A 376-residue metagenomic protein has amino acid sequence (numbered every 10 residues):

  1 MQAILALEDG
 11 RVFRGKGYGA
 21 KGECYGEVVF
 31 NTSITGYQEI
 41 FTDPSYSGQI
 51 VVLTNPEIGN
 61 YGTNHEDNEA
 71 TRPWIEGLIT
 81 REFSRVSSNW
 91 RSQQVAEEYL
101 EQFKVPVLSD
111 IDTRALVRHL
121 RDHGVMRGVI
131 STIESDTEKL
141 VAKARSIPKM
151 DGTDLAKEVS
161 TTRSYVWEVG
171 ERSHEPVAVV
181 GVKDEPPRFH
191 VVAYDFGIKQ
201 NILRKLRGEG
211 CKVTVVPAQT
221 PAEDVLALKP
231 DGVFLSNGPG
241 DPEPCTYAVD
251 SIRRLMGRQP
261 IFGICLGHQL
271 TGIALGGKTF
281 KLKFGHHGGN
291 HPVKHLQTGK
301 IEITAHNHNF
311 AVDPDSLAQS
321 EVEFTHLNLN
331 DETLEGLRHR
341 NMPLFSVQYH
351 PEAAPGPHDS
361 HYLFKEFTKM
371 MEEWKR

Functional and structural regions predicted by a protein language model:
M1-L228, P242, A354-G356, E366-R376: RNA-binding accessory domains that recognize and position tRNA/RNA substrates
G17-Y18, N55, F284, H306 (+2 more regions): Short clusters of small/polar residues that mark proteolytic maturation junctions
I34, N307-V312, Y349-G356: Glycine-rich phosphate/pyrophosphate-binding beta-alpha loops
P106, H190, P260-F262, K278 (+1 more regions): Proline-centered loop/turn at the N-terminus of a beta-strand
H190-Y194, T304-A305, F345-Y349: Active-site-proximal beta-strand elements of phosphoester/diester hydrolases
D231-G232, S236-I303, A311-P314, G356-E366 (+1 more regions): Cysteine-nucleophile active-site neighborhood
G299-M342: Catalytic beta-strand/loop cores that center a nucleophilic Ser/Cys/Thr and support acyl-enzyme chemistry
